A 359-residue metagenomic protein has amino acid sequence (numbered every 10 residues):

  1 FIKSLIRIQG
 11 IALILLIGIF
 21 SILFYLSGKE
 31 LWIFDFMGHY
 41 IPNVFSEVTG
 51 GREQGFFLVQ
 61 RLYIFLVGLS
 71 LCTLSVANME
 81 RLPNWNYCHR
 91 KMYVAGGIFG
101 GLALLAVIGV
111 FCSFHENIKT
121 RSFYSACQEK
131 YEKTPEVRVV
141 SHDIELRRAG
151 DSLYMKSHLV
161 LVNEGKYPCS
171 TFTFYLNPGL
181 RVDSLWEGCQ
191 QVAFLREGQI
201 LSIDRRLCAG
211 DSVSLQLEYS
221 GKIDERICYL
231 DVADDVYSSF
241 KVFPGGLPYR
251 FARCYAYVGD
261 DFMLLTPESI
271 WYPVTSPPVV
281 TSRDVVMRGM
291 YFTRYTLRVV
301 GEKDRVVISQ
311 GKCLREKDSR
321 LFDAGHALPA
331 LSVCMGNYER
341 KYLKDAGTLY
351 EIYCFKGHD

Functional and structural regions predicted by a protein language model:
F1-N78: Hydrophobic alpha-helical segments
F34-H39, Q54, Y87-S152, A252-V258 (+2 more regions): N-terminal, polar/Ser/Thr-rich
L66-G97: Cytosolic-side transmembrane helix boundary signature
Y154-K156: Short, solvent-exposed loop/turn segments enriched in Ser/Thr/Gly
V160-G165: Asparagine-centered strand-capping/turn motif at beta-strand->loop junctions
P168-C169, N177-S238, D284: A surface-exposed beta-strand-loop module
R196, L201, L297, Y338-D359: Juxtacatalytic substrate-recognition/specificity segment
E218-A330: Extended, low-hydrophobicity, Ser/Thr/Pro/Gly-biased non-transmembrane segments
